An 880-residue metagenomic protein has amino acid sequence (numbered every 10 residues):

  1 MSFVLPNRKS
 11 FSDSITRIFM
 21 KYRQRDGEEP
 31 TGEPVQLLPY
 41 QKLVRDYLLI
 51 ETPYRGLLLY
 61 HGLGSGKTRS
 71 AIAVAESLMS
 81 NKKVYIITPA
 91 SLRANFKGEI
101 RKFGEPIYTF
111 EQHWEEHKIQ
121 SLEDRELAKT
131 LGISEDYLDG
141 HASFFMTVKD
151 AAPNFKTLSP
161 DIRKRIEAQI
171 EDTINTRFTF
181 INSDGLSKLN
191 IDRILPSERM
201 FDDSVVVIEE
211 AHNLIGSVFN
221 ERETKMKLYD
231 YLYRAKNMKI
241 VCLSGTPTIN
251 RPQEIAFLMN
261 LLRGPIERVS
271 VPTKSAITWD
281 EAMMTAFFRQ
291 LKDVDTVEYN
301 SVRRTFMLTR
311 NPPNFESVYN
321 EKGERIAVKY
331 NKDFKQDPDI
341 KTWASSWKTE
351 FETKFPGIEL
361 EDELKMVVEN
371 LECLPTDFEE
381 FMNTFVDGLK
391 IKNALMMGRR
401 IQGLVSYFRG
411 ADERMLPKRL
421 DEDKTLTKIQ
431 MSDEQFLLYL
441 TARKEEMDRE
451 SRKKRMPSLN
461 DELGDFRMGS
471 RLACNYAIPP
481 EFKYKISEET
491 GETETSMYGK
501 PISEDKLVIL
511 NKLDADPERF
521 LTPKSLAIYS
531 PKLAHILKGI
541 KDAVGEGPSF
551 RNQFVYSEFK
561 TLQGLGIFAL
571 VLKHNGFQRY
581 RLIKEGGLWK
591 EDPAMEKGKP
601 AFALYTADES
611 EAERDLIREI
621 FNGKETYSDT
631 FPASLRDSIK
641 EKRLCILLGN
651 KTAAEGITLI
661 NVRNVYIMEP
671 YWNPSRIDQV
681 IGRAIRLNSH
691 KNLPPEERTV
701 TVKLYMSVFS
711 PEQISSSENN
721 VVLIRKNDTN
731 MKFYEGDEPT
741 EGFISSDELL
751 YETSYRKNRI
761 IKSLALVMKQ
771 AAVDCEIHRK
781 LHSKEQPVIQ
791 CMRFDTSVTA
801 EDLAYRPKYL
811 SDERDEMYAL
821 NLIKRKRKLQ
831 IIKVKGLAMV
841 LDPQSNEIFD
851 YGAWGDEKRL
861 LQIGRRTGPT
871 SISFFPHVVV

Functional and structural regions predicted by a protein language model:
M1-T658, E697-E718, V722-M817: Helicase motor interdomain insertion/brace
V662: Conserved donor-binding/catalytic loop of nucleotide-activated donor transferases
V665: Short conserved active-site loop signatures built around small residues
M668-P670: Short beta->alpha connector loops at strand-helix junctions that form conserved, small/polar/Pro-enriched
N673-L693: Conserved SF2 helicase motif VI
L781-V880: The feature captures the C-terminal accessory region of ATP-dependent helicases and related nucleic-acid translocases
